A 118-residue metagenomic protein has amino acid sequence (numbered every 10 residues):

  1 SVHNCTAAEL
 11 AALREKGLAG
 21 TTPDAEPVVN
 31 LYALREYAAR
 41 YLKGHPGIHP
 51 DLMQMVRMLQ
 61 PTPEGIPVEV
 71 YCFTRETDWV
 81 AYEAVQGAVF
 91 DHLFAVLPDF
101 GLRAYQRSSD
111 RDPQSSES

Functional and structural regions predicted by a protein language model:
S1-S118: Structured, soluble regulatory/oligomerization domains located on the cytosolic or IMS-facing side of membrane proteins
